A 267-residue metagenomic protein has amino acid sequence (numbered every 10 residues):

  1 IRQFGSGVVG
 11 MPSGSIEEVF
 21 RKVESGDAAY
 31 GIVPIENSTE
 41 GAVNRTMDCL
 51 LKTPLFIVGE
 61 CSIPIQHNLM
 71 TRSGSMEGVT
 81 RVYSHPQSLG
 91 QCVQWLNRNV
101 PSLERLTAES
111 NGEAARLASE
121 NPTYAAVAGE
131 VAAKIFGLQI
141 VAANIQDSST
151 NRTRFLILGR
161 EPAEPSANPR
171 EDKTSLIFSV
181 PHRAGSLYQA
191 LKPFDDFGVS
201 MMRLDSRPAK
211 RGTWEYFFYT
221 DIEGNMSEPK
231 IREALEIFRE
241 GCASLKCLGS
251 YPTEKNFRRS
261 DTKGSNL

Functional and structural regions predicted by a protein language model:
I1-L267: Domain-level signature for soluble enzymes in the chorismate/prephenate branch of the shikimate pathway
